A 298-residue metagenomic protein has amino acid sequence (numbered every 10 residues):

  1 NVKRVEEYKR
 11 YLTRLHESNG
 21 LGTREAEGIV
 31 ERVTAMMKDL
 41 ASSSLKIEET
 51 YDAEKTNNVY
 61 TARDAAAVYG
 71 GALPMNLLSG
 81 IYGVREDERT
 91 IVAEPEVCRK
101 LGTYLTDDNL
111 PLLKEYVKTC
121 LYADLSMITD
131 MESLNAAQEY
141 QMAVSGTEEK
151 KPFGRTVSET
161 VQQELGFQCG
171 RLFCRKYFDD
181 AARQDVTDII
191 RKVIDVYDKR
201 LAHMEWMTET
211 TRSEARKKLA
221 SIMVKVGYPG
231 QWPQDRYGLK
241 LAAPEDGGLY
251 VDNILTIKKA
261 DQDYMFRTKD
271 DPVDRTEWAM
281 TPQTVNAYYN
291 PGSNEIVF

Functional and structural regions predicted by a protein language model:
N1-D188, K192, P229: Noncatalytic, helix-rich "gating/capping" subdomain that lines the substrate-entry/channel surface of large enzyme
E27, E31, R212-K217: Short, charged, amphipathic alpha-helical segments
S43, H203, V226-Q234: Amphipathic alpha-helical coiled-coil segments
K46-V68, R236-K259: Long, compositionally biased
E94-P95, Y116, C120, A242-V297: Active-site-adjacent "gating/activation" loops or surface patches in catalytic cores
S213-A220, G230-W232: Terminal amphipathic helices with adjacent charged low-complexity linkers/tails
M223: C-terminal binding/interaction regions
